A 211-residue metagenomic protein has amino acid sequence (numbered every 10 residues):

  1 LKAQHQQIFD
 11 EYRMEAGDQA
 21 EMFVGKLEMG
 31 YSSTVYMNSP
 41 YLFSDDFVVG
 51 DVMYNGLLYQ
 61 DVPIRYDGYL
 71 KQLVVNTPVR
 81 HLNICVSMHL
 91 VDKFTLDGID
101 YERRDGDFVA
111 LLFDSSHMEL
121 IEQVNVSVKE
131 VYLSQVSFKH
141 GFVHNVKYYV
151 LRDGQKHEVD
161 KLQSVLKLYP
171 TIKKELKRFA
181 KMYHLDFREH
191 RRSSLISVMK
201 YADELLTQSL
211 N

Functional and structural regions predicted by a protein language model:
L1-G56: General N-terminal leader/first-domain-start detector
K2, D114-H117, Y169: Serine/threonine-rich low-complexity intrinsically disordered regions
I8-E11, M22, K93, Y148 (+1 more regions): Intrinsic disorder/low-structure terminal segments
S32-S33, Y41-Q163: Aromatic-patch recognition
S127-K129, L133-L206: A short, solvent-exposed beta-edge/loop patch
S209-N211: Short, solvent-exposed mixed-charge patches
